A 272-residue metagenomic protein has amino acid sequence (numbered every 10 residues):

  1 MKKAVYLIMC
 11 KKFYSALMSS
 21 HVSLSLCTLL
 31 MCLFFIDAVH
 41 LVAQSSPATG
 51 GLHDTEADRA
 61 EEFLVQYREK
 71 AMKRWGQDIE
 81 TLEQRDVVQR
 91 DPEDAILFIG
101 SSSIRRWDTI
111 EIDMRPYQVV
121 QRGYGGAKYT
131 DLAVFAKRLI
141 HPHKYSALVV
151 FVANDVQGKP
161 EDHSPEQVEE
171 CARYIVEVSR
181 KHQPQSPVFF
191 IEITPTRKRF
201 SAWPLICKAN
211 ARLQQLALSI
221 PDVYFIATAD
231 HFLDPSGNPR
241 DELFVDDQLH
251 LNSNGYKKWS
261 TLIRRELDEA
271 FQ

Functional and structural regions predicted by a protein language model:
M1-I96, A270-Q272: N-terminal secretory targeting modules
Q84-I96, A133-H141, E177-R180: Short amphipathic alpha-helices and their capping/turn segments at secondary-structure boundaries
V88, D94-T109, A127: Catalytic nucleophile-elbow at a beta strand-turn-alpha helix junction centered on a G-D-S/GDSL motif, marking
E93-A95, Y117-Q118, H143-L148, Q183-P187 (+1 more regions): Loop/turn elements at helix/coil->beta-strand transitions in domains of secreted/extracellular proteins
I104-Q118, D131-E169, R173, F189 (+1 more regions): Oxyanion-hole/transition-state-stabilizing segment in secreted/luminal serine hydrolases and related acyltransferases
G123-G125, V149-H163, R173, E177 (+4 more regions): Cell-envelope and extracellular/periplasmic
A136, A172-V176, N210, Q214: Generic structural signal for well-ordered alpha-helices, preferentially at hydrophobic/aromatic core positions
T194-Q272: Catalytic His-Asp segment of secreted/periplasmic serine-dependent ester chemistry enzymes
